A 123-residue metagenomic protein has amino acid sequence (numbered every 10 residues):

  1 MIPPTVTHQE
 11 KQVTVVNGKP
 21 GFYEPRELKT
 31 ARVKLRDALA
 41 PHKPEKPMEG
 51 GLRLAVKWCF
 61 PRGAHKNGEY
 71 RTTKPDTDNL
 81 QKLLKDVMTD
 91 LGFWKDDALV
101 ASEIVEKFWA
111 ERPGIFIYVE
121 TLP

Functional and structural regions predicted by a protein language model:
M1-P123: Acidic, proline/glycine-enriched N-terminal capping motif
